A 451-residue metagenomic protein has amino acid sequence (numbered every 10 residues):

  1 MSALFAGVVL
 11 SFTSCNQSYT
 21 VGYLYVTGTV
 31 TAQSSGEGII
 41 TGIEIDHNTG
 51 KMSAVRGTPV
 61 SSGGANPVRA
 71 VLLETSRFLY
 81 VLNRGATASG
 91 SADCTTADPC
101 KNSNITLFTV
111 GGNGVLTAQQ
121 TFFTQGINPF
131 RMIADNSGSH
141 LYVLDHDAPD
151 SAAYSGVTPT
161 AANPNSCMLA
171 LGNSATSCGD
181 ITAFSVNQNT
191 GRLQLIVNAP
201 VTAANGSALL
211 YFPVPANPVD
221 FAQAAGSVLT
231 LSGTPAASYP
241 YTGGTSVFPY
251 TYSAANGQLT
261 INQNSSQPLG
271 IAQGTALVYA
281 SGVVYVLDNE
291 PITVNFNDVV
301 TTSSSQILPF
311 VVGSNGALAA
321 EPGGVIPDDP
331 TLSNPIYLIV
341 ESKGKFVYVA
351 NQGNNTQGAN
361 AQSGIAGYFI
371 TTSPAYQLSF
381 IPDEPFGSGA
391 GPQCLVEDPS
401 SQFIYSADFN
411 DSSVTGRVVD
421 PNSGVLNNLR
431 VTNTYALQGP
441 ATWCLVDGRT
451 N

Functional and structural regions predicted by a protein language model:
M1-T13: Sec-dependent bacterial lipoprotein signal peptides
C15-N451: Predominantly soluble domains enriched in secretory-pathway, periplasmic, or organellar proteins
